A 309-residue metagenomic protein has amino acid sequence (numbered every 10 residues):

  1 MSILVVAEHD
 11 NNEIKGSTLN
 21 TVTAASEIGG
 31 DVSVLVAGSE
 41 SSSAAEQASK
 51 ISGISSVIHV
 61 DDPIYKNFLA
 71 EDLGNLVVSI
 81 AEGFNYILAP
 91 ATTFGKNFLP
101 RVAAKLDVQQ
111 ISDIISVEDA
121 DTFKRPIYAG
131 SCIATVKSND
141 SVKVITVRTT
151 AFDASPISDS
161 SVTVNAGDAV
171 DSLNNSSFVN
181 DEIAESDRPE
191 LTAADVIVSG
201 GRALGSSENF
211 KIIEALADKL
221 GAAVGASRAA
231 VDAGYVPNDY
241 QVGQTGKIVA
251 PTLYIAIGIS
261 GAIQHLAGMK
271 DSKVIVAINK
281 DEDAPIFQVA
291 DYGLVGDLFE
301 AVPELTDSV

Functional and structural regions predicted by a protein language model:
M1-V309: N-terminal glycine-rich FAD/FM-binding segment characteristic of electron-transfer flavoproteins
